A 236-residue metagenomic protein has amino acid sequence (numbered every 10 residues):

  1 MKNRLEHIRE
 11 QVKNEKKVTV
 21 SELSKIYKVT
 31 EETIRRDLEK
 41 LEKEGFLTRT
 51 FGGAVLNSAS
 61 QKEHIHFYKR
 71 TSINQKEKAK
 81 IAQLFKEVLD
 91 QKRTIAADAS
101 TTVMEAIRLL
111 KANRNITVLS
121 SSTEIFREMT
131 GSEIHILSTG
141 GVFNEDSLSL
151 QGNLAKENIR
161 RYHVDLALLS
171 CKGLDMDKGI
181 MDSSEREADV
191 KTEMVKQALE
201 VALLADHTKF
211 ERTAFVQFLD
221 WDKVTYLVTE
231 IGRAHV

Functional and structural regions predicted by a protein language model:
K2-Y27, E32-A99, I107-N115, T130-I134: HTH-adjacent hinge/linker in prokaryotic transcriptional regulators
N3, S72-K76, K80, T101 (+9 more regions): Residues at secondary-structure transition points
E10, T19-L23, K43, F126-R233: Conserved phosphate- and dinucleotide-binding cores of soluble alpha/beta proteins, encompassing both enzyme active
G53, E124-I125: Short glycine-enriched loops at secondary-structure junctions
S100, M104-I116, V216-L227: Long, low-complexity, intrinsically disordered polar/charged segments
